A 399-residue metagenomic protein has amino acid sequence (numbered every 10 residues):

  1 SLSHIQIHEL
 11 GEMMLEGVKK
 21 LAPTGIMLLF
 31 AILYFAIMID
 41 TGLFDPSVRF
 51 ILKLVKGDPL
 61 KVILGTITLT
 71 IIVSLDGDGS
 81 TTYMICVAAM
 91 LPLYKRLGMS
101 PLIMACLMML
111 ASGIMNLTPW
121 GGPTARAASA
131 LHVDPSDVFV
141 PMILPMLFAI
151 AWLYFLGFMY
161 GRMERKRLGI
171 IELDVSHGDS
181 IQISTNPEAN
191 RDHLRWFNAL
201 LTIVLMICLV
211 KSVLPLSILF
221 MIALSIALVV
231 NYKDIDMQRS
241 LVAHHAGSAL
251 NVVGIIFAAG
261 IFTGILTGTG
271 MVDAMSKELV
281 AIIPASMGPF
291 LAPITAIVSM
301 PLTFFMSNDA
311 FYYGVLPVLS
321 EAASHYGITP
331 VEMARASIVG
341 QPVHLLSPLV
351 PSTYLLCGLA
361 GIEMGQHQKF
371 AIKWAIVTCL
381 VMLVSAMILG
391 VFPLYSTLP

Functional and structural regions predicted by a protein language model:
S1-L2, F30-F35, I67-V73, P145-Y160 (+5 more regions): Hydrophobic core segments of alpha-helical transmembrane domains in multi-pass membrane transport and ion-translocation
S1-L2, V140-L241, L359, P393-P399: Long, contiguous bundles of hydrophobic transmembrane helices that form the permeation core of multi-pass
S3-I7, D40-L43, L54-G57, Y94-L102 (+5 more regions): Juxtamembrane helix-boundary/capping and inter-helix hinge elements in multi-pass membrane proteins
L10-D45, I63, I71, S217-I218 (+3 more regions): Core transmembrane alpha-helical segments of multi-pass membrane transporters/permeases
K19-T24, I51-G65, R96-M104, H193-F197 (+3 more regions): Membrane-interfacial loop-to-helix junctions in multi-pass transporters
M27-F30, K56-L91, F257, I282-E321 (+3 more regions): Hydrophobic alpha-helical transmembrane segments of multi-pass integral membrane proteins, predominantly secondary
T70-I85, L97-P141, M146, I150-F158 (+3 more regions): Alpha-helical transmembrane segments and, especially, the helix-loop junctions at the ends of these helices
A246-A249, C357-V377: Interfacial loop-to-transmembrane junctions
